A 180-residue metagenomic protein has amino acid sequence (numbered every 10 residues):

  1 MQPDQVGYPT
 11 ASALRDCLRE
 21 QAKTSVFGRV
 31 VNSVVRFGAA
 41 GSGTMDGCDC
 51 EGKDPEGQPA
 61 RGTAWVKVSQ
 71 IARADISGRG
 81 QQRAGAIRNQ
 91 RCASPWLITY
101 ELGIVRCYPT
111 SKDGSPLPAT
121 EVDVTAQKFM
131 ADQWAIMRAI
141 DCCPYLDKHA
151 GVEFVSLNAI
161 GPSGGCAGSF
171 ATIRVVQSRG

Functional and structural regions predicted by a protein language model:
M1-R88: Small/polar-rich, solvent-exposed N-terminal microdomains that initiate assembly or binding
D16-L18, G47-E51, R91-A93, D141-P144 (+1 more regions): Sequence contexts marking disulfide-bonded cysteines in secreted/extracellular proteins
Q21, G52-D54, W96, L146-D147 (+1 more regions): Extracellular/secretory pathway and lumenal proteins
S25-A40, D123-S178: Acidic-leaning, charged glycine-interspersed low-complexity segments
A86-S94, I160-S163: Exposed beta-sheet edge/beta-hairpin loop segments within beta-rich domains
A93-P109, C166-R179: Oligomerization/assembly interface segments of phage tail-like spikes and tubes
K112-Q127: A solvent-exposed, charged loop/short amphipathic helix patch at secondary-structure junctions
